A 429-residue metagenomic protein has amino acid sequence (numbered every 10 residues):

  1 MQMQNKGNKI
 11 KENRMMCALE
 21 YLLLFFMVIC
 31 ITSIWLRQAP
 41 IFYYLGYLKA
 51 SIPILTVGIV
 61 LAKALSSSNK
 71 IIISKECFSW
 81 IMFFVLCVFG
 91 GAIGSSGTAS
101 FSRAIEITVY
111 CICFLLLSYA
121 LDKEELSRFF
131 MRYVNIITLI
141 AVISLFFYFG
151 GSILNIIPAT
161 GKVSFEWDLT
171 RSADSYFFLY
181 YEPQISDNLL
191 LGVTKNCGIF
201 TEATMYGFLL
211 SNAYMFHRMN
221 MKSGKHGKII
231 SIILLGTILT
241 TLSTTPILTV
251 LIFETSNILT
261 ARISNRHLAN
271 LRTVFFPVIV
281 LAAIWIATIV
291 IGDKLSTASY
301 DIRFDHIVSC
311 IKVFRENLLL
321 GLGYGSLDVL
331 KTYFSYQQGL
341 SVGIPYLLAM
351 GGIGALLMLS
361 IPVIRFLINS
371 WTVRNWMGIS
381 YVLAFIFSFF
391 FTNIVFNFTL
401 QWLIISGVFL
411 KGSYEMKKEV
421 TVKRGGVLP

Functional and structural regions predicted by a protein language model:
M1-Y21, L65-I71, W285, G407-P429: A juxtamembrane structural motif centered on a specific transmembrane helix
L19-L24, E76-F84, L117-D168, S380: Interfacial loop-to-transmembrane-helix boundary motif in multi-pass membrane proteins
W35-I41, L45, V290-G351: Long extracytoplasmic/lumenal interhelical loops at the membrane interface of multi-pass membrane proteins
V57-L61, Y381-S388, V395-P429: Transmembrane alpha-helices of multi-pass inner-membrane enzymes
V60-L65, S95-G150, L359-I364, N369 (+1 more regions): Transmembrane alpha-helical segments and their membrane-water interfaces
M131-L154, Y176-T241, T249-L259: Alpha-helical transmembrane segments of multi-pass inner-membrane proteins
F146-N155, T241, N257-A298: A membrane-periplasm/extracellular boundary helix in multi-pass inner-membrane enzymes that assemble envelope glycans
M221-I230, L234, L251-I263, R272 (+1 more regions): Hydrophobic transmembrane alpha-helices and their immediate junctions
